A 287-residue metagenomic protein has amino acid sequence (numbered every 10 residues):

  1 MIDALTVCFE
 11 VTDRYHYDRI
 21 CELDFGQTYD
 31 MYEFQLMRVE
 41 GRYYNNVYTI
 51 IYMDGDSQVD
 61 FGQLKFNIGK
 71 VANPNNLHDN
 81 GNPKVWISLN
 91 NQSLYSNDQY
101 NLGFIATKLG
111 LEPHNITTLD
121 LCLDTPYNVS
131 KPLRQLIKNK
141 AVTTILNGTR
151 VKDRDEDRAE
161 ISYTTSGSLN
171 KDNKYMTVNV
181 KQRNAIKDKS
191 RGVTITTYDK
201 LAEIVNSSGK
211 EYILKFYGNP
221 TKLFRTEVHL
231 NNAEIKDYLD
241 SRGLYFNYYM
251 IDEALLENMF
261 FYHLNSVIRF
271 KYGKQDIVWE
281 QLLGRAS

Functional and structural regions predicted by a protein language model:
M1-A286: Structured, helix-rich domain cores that form ligand/interaction pockets
